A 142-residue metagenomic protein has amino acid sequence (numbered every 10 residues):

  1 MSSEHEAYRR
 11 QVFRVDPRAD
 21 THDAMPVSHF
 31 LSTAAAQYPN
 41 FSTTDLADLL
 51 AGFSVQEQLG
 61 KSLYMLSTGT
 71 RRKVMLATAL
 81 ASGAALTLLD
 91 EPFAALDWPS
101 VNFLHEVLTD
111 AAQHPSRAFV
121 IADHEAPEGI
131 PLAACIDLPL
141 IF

Functional and structural regions predicted by a protein language model:
M1-F13: ABC ATPase NBD coupling module
Y8, F103-L108: Conserved hydrophobic alpha-helix in the ABC-type ATPase nucleotide-binding domain
R14-R18, D23-N40, D45-D48, G52: Q-loop/switch helix immediately C-terminal to the Walker
L49-M65: Conserved ABC nucleotide-binding domain
L76: Hydrophobic anchor residue at the start of the ABC signature
D90, L96-D97, V101: ABC-family nucleotide-binding domains
P99, V107-G129: Conserved catalytic loops of ABC-family nucleotide-binding domains
